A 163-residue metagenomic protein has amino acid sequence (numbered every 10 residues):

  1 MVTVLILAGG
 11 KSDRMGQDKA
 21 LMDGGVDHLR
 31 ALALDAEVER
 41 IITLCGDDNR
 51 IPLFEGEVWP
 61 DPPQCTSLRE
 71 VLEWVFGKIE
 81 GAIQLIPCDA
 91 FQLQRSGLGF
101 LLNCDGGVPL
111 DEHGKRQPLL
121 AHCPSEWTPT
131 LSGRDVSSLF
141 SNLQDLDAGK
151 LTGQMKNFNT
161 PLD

Functional and structural regions predicted by a protein language model:
M1-R116, H122, W127-Q154, P161-L162: Nucleotide and nucleotide-moiety/phosphate-recognizing core
